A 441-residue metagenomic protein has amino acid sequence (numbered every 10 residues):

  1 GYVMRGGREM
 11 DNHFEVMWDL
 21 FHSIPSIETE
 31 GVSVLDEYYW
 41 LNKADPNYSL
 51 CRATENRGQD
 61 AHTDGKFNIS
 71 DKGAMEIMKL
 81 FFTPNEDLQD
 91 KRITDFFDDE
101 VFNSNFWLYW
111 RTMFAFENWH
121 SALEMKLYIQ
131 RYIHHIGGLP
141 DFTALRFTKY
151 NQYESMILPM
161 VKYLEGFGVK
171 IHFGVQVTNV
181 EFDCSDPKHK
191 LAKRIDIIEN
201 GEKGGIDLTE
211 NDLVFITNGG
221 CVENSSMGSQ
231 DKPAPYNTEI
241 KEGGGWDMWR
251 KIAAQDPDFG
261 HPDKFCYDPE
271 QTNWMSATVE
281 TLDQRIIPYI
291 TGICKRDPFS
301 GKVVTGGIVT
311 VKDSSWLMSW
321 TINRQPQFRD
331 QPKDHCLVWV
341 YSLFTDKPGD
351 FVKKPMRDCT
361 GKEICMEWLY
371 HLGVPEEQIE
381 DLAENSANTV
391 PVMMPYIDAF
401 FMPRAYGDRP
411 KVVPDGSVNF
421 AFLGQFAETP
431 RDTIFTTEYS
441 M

Functional and structural regions predicted by a protein language model:
G1-I27, V34: Glycine-rich FAD cofactor-binding loop and adjacent beta-loop-alpha segment at the N-terminus of flavoprotein
E9-F14, F142-E165, I171-Q176, K354-M356 (+1 more regions): Short beta-strand to alpha-helix junction loop
V16-S23, Y109, S155-G166, E363-H371: Amphipathic alpha-helical segments that form well-ordered structural scaffolds and often line/cohere around active
S26-H134, L145-F147: Rossmann-like flavin
L127-Y132, G138, V161, H172-Q176 (+1 more regions): Catalytic cores of nucleotide-enabled group-transfer and carboxylate-activating enzymes in metabolic and assembly-line
I133-T148, D207, N211-L213, N218-S440: C-terminal segments that line or cap access tunnels to active or ligand-binding sites in enzymes and enzyme-associated
R146-V161, Q176, F182, L191 (+4 more regions): Domain-scale recognition of functional cores that engage charged ligands
F173-R194, I198-G201: A conserved short coil-to-beta-strand element within the FAD-binding core of flavoproteins
